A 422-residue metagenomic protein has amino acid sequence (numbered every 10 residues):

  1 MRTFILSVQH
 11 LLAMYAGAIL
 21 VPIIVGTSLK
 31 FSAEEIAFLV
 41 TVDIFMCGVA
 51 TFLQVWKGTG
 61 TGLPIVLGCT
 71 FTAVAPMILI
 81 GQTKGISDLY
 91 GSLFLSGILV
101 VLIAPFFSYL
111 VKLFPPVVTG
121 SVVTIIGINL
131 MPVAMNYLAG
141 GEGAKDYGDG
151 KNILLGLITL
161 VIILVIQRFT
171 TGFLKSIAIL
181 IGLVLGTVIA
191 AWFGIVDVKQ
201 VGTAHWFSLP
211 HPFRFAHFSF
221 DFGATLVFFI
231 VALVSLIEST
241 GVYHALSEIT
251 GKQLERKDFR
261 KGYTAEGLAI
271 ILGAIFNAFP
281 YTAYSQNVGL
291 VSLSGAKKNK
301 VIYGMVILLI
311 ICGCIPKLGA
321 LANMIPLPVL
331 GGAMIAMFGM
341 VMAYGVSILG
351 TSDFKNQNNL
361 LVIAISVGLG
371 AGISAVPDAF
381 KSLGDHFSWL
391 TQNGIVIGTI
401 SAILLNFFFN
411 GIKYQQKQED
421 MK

Functional and structural regions predicted by a protein language model:
M1-L6, V198-F213, E248-K252, G262 (+1 more regions): Intrinsically disordered, low-complexity non-transmembrane regions of multi-pass membrane transporters
M1-P64, T72-Q82: N-terminal signal-anchor module of multipass membrane proteins
R2, L6-M14, A18, G148-L160 (+4 more regions): Hydrophobic, membrane-embedded alpha-helices of multi-pass small-molecule transporters
A18-P22, G26, T159-F169, I177-L180 (+3 more regions): Juxtamembrane interface elements at the cytosolic ends of transmembrane helices in multi-pass membrane proteins
G26-G60, F229-N299, E419-M421: Membrane-embedded helical hairpins/re-entrant loop segments and their flanking transmembrane helices within multi-pass
F38, T59-A73, K112-S121, L174-L180 (+3 more regions): Short, non-helical or kinked segments that cap or interrupt transmembrane helices
I78-Q82, Q167, N287-K298, L308-C312: Interfacial segments of multi-pass membrane proteins
Q82-D197, V306, I311-Q418: Membrane-embedded alpha-helical modules
